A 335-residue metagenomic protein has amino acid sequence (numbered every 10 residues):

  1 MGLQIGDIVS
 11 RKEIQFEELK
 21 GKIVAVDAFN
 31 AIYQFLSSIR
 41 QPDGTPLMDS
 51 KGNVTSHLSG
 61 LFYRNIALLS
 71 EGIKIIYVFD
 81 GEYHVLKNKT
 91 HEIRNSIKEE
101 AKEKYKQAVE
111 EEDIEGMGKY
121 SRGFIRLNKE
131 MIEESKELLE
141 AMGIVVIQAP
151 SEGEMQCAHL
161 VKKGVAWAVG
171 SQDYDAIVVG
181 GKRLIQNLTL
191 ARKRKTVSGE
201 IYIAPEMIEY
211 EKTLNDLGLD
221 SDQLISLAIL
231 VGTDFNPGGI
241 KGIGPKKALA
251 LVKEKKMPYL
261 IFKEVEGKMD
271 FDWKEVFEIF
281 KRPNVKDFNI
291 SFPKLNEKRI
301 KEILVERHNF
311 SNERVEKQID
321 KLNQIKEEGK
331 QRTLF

Functional and structural regions predicted by a protein language model:
L3-I8, I14, E18-E152, Q156-L160 (+2 more regions): Noncatalytic, basic helical substrate-engagement surface that gates or grips nucleic-acid strands
D7-V9, I14-V24, F35, K74 (+1 more regions): Non-catalytic nucleic-acid-binding/docking modules located in mid-to-C-terminal regions of nucleic-acid enzymes
T45, F124-W273: Nuclease catalytic cores that cleave nucleic-acid phosphodiester bonds, predominantly acidic two-metal-ion
S96-I97, A166-A168, I185, Q331-T333: Short alpha-helix boundary/capping motifs
E100-A101, V109-E111, K193, Y202 (+2 more regions): Short, intrinsically disordered/low-complexity patches at protein termini and at juxtamembrane boundaries
